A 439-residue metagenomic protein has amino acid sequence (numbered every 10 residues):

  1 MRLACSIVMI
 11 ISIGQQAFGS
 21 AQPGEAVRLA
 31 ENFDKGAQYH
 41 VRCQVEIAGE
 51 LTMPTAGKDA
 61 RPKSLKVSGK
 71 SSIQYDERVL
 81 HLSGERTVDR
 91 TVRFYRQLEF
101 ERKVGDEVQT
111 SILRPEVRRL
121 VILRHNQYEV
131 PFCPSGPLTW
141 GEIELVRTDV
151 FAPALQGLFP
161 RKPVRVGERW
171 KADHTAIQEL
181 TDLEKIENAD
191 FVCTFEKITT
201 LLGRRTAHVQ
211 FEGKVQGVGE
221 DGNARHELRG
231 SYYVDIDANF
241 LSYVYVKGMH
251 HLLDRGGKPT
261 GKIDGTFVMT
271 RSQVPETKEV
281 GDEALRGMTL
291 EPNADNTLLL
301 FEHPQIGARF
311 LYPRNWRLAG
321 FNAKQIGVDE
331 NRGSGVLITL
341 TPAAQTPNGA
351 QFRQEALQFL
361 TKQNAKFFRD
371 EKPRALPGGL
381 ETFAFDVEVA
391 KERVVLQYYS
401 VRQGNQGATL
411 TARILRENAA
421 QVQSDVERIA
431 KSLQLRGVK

Functional and structural regions predicted by a protein language model:
A4-Q16: Bacterial N-terminal signal peptides
G19-R314, A319-F321, Q354-Q358, K431: Signature of exported/secreted
V244, T339, L396-Q397, N405-R416: Short, well-ordered beta-strand elements
D264-T277, W316, A408-K439: Surface-exposed amphipathic alpha-helical segments
T289-L298, A365, F385, K439: Gram-negative outer-membrane assembly/targeting C-terminal domains
E302-T361, D386-E392: Secretory pathway targeting signatures of secreted, lumenal, and periplasmic proteins
E355-G407: Signature of long, low-cysteine stretches enriched in small and polar/charged residues
